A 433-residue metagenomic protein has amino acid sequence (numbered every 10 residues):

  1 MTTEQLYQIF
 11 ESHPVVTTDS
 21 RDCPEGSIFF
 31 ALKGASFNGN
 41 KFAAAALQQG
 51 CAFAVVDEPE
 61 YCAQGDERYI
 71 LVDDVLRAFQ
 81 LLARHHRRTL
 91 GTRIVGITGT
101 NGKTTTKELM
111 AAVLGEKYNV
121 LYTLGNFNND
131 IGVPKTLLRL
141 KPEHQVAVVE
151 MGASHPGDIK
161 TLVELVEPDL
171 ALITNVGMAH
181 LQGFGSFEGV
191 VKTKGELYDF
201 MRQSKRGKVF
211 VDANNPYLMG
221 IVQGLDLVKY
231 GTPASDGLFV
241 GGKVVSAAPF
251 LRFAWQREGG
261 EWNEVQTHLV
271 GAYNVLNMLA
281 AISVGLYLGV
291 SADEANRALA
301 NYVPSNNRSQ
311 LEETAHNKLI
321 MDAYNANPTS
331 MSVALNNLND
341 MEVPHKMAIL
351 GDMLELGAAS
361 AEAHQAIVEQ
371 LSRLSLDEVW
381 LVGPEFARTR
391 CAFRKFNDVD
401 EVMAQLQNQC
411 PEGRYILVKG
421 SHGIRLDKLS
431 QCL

Functional and structural regions predicted by a protein language model:
M1-L81, H85, V270, D340-V343 (+2 more regions): N-terminal leader/targeting and accessory segments in enzymes
S27, A46, L82, I97 (+13 more regions): Residue-level signal for inorganic ion chemistry
G34-F37, P304-N307, A323-A392, S421: Active-site beta-alpha connecting loops in nucleotide-dependent enzymes
E60-G65, L170-K318, V343-P344, E369-E378 (+1 more regions): Acidic, Mg2+-coordinating active-site environments of NTP-dependent enzymes
R77-A213, Y217-L225, G285, A404 (+2 more regions): Phosphate-binding loop of NTP-binding sites
I97, N306-R308, G423-L429: ATP-dependent carboxylate/acyl-activation modules
K395, G413-Q431: Peripheral docking tails and interdomain loops at the edges of cofactor- or intermediate-handling domains
